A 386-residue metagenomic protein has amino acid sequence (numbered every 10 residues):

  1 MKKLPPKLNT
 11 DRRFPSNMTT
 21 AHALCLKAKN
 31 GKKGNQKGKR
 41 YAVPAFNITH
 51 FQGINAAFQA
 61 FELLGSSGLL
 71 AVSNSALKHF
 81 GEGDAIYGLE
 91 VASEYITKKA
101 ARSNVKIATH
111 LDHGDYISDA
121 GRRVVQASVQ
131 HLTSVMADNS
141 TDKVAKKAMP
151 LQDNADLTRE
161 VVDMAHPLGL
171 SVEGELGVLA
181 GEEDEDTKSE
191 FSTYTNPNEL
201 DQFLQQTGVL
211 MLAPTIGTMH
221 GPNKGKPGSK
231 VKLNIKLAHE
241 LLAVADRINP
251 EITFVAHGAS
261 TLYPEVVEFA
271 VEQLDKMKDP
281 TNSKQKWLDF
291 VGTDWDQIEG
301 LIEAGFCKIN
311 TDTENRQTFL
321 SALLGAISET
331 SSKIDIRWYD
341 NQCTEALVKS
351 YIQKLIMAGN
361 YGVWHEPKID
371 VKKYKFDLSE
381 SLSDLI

Functional and structural regions predicted by a protein language model:
M1-P44: N-terminal amphipathic alpha-helix/helix-capping segment at the start of soluble metabolic enzymes
K2-T10, A322-I386: Extended, intrinsically disordered, low-complexity segments
T19-K37, F51-K78, E82, I86-N104 (+4 more regions): Alpha/beta enzyme core
R40-A42, G53, A71-S75, Y374-I386: Terminal or standalone catalytic/regulatory effector modules within metabolic enzymes and repeat proteins
P44-I48, S75, T109-G114, N139 (+1 more regions): Histidine-centered catalytic micro-motifs
S73, L77-G81, Q297-I298, A304-I334 (+2 more regions): Shared catalytic-loop signature of beta/alpha-barrel
A256-T261, T293, N310-R316: Short acidic/histidine-rich active-site segments
E265, D279-K286, D294, E299-I302 (+3 more regions): A mid-to-C-terminal "edge-of-domain" accessory segment
